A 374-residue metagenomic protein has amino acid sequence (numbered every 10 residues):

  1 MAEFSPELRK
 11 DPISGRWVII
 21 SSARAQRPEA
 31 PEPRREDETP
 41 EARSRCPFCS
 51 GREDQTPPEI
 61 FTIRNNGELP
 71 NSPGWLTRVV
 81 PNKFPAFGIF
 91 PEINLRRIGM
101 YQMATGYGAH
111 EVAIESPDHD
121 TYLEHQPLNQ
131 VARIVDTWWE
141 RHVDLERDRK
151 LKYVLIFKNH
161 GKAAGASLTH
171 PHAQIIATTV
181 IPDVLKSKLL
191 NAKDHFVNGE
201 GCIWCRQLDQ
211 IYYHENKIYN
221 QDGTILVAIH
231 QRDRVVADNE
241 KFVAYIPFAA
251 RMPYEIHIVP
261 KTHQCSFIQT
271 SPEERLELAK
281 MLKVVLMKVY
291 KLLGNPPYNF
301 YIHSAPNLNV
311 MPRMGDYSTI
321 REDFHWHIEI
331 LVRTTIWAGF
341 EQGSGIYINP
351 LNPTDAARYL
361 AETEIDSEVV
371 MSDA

Functional and structural regions predicted by a protein language model:
M1-A374: HIT superfamily nucleotide-processing domains
